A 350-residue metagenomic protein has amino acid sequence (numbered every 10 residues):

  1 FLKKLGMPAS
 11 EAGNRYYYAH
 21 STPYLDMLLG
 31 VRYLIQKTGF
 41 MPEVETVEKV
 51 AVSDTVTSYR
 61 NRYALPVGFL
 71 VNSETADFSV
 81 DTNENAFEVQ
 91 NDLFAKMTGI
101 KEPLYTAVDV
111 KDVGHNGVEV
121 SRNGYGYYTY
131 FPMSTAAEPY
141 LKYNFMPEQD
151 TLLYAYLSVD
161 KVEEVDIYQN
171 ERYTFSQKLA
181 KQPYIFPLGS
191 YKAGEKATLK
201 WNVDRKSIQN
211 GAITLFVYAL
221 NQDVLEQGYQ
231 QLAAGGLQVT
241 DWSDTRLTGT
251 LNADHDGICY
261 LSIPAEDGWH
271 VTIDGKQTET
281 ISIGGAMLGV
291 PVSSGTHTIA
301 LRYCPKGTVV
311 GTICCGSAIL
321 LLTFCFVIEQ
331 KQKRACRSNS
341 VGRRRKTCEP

Functional and structural regions predicted by a protein language model:
F1-E11, Y18-S21, V50-R62, L70-V71 (+7 more regions): Extracytoplasmic/secretory soluble proteins
F1-L25, L65, L70-T75, D81-Q90 (+6 more regions): Extracytoplasmic/lumenal acceptor-recognition loop(s) of multi-pass membrane glycoenzymes
Y24, L29-N85: Aromatic/acidic, Gly/Pro-rich catalytic loop(s) in extracytoplasmic/lumenal soluble domains of multi-pass membrane
R32-Y33, E84-F87, T98, E102-P103 (+1 more regions): Hydrophobic beta-strand segments of well-ordered beta-sheets in folded domains
F87-N116: Predominantly extracellular/luminal regions of secreted and cell-surface proteins, especially disulfide-bonded
D112-G342: Active-site-proximal, structured, solvent-exposed surfaces of multi-pass membrane proteins that position macromolecular
S340-P350: Solvent-exposed, low-complexity, intrinsically disordered, charge-rich segments adjacent to transmembrane helices
